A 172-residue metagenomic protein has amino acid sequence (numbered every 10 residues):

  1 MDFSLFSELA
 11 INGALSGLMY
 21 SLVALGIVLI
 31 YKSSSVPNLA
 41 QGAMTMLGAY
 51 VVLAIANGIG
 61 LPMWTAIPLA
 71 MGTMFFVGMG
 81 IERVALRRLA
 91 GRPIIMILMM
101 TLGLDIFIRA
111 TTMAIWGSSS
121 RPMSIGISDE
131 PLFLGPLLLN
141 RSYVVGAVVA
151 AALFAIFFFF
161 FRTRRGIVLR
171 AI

Functional and structural regions predicted by a protein language model:
M1-S34, L39-I172: Small-residue-rich transmembrane alpha-helical segments that form helix-helix packing/gating elements in polytopic
